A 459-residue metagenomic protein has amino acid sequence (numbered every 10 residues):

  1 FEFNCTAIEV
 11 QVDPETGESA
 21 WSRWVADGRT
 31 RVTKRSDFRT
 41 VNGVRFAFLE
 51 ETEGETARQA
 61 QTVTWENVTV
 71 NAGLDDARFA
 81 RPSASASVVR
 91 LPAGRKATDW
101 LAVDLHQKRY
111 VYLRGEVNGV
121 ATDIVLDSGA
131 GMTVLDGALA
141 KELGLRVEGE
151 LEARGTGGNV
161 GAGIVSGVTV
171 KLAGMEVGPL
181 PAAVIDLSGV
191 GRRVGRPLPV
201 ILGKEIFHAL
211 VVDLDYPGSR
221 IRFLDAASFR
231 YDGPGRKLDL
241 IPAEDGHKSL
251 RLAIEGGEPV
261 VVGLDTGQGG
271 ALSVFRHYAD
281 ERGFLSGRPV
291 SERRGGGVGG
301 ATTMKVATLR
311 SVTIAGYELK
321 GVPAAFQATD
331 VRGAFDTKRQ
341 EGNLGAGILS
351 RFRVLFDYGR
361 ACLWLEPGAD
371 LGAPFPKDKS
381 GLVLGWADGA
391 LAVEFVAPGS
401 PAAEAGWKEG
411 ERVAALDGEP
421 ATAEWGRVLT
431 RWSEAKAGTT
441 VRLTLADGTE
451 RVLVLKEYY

Functional and structural regions predicted by a protein language model:
F1-E2: Exposed beta-strand-loop-beta-strand "reactive/processing" segments of non-cytosolic proteins
A7-E15, S19, R23-A26, K34-Y459: Pepsin/retropepsin-fold aspartyl endopeptidases
